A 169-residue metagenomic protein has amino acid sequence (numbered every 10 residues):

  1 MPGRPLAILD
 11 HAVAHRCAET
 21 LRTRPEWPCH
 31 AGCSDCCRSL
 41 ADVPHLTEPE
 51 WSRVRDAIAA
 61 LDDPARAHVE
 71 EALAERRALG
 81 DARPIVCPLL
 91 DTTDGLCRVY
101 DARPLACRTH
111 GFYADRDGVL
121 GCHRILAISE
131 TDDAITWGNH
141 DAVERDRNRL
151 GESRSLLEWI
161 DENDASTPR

Functional and structural regions predicted by a protein language model:
M1-R169: Short loop/turn segments that flank or connect secondary-structure elements
